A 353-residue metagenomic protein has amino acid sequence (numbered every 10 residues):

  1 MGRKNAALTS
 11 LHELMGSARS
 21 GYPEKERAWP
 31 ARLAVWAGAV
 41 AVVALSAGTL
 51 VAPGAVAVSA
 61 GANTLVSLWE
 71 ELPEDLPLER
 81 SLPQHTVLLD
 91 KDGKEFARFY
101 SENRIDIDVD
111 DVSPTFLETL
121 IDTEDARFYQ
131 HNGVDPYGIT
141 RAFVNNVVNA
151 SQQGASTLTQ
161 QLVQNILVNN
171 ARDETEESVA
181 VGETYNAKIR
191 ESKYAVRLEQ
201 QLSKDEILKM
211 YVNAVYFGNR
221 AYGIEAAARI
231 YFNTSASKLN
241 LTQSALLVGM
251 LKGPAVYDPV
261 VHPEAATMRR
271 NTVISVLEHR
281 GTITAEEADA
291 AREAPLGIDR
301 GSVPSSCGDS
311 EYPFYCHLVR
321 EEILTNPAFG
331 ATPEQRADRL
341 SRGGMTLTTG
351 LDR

Functional and structural regions predicted by a protein language model:
M1-A28, T86-K91, S151, A155-S156 (+1 more regions): Solvent-exposed, charged interface segments at domain starts and junctions
G2-V87, R127: N-terminal type II signal-anchor transmembrane helix that functions as the membrane-insertion/stop-transfer segment
R3, Y22, V35-L50, S113 (+4 more regions): Extended, non-catalytic substrate-recognition/exosite surfaces adjacent to catalytic cores, especially in enzymes
L14-S17, L78, A142, N165 (+3 more regions): Residues that form generic nucleotide/phosphate-binding pockets
E26, L198, V215, C316-R320: Generic alpha-helical secondary structure signal
A62-I105, S306, Y312, C316-E334: Extracytoplasmic low-complexity, Pro/Thr/Ser/Ala/Gly-rich segments that lie immediately after a secretion/anchoring
L82-H85, L89-T284, R336, L340: Peptidoglycan glycan-strand catalytic modules in the bacterial/periplasmic cell-wall system
